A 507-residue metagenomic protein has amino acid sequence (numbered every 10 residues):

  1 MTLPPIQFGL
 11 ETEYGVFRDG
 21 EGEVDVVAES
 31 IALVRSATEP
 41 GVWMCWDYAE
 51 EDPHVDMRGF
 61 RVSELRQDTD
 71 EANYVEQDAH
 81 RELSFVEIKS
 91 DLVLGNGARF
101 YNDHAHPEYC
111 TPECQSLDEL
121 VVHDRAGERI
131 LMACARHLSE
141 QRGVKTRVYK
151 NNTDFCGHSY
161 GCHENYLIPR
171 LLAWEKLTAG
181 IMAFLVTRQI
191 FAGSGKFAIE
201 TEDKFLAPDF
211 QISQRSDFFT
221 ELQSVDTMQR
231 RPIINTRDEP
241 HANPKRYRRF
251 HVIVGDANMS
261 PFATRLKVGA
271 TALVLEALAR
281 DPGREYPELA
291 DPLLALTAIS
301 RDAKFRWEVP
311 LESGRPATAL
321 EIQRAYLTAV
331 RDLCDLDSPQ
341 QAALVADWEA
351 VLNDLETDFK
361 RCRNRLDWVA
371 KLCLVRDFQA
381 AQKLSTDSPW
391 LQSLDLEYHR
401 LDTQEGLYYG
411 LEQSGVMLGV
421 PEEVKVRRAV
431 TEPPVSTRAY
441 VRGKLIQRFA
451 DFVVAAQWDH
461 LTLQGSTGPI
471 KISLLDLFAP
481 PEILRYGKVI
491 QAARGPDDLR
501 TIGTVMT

Functional and structural regions predicted by a protein language model:
M1-Y149, M182-S194, S224-I234, E239-T507: Terminal catalytic/cofactor-binding subdomain
R136, V144-E221: Internal, well-ordered domain-core segments that constitute the primary functional module of diverse proteins
